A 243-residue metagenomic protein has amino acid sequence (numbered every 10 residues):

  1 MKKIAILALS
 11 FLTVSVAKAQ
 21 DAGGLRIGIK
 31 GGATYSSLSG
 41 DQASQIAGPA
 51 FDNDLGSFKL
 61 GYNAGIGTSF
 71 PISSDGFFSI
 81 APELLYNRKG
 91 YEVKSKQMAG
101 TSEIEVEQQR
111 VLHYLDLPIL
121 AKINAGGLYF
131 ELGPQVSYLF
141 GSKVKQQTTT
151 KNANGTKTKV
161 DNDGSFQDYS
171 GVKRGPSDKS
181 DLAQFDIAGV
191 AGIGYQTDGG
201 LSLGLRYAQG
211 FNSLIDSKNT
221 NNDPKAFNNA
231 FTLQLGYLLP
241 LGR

Functional and structural regions predicted by a protein language model:
I4-T13: Sec-dependent N-terminal signal peptides
S15-A19: Sec/Tat signal peptide C-region and signal peptidase I cleavage site
R26, F227-R243: Outer-membrane beta-barrel "beta-signal"
I29-G31, I80-L84, I119, F130-L132 (+3 more regions): Membrane-embedded beta-strand positions of outer-membrane beta-barrel proteins
A33-S37, Y86-G90, A125-G127, V136-F140 (+2 more regions): Transmembrane beta-strands of outer-membrane beta-barrel pores
S37-K59, K89-H113, L139-D186, F211-T232: Extracellular/periplasm-exposed beta-strand and loop segments of Gram-negative cell-envelope proteins, dominated by
G67-P71, L120-N124, G194-Q196, G204 (+1 more regions): Transmembrane beta-barrel domains of outer membrane proteins
G76-F78, G127-F130, G199-L205, L241-R243: Repeated loop/turn-to-beta-strand initiation elements of outer-membrane beta-barrel proteins
